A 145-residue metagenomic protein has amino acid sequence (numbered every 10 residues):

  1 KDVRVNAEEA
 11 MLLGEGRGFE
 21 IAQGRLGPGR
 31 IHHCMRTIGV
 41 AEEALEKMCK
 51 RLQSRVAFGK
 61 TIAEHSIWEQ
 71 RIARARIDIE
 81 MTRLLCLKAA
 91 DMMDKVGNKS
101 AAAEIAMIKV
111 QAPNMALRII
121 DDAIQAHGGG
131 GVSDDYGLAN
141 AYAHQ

Functional and structural regions predicted by a protein language model:
V3, A7-E8, E15-Q145: Alpha-helical interface subdomain recognition
